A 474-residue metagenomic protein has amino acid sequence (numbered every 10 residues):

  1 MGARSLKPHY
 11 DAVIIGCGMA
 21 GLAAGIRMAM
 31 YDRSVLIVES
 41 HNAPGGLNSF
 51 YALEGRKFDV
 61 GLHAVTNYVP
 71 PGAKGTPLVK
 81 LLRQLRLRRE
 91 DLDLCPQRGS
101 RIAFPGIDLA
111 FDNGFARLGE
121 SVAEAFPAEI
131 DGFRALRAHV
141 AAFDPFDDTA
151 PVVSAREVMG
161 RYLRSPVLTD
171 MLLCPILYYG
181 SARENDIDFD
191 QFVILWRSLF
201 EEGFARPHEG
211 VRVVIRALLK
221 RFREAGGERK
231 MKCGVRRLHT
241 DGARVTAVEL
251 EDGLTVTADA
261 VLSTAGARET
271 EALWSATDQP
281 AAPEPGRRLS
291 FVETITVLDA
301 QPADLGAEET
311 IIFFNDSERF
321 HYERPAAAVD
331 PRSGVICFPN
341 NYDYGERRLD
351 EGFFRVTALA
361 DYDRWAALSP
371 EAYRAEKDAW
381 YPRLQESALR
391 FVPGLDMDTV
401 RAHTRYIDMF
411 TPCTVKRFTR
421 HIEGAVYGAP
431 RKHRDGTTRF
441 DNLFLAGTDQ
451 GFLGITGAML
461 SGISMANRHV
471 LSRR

Functional and structural regions predicted by a protein language model:
A3-A128: N-terminal glycine-rich phosphate/pyrophosphate-binding loop and immediately adjacent elements
L62, A446-R473: A conserved FAD-binding loop/helix module that cradles the flavin
F104-D188: Rossmann-like flavin
S165, T169-A182, V335, P393-F452: A glycine-rich dinucleotide-binding beta-alpha-beta segment and adjacent secondary-structure elements that constitute
Y178-A205, T438-D441: Active-site-adjacent "gating/activation" loops or surface patches in catalytic cores
V193-L250: Helical element adjacent to the flavin cofactor pocket in flavoenzyme catalytic cores
R236-R348: Mid-domain catalytic core of redox enzymes that form a hydrophobic substrate pocket/lid adjacent to a catalytic redox
A300-D408: C-terminal segments that line or cap access tunnels to active or ligand-binding sites in enzymes and enzyme-associated
